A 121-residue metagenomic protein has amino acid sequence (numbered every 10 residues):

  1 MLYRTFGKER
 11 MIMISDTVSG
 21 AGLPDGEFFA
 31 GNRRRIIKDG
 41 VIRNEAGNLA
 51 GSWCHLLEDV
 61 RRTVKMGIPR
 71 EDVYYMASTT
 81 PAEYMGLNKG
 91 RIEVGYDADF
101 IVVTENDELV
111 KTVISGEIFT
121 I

Functional and structural regions predicted by a protein language model:
Y3-Y96, F100-V103: His/Asp/Glu-enriched, well-ordered alpha-helical/loop segment that forms or immediately abuts the divalent-metal
G116-E117: Glycine-centered positions in the ABC transporter ATPase nucleotide-binding domain
T120-I121: Mg2+-dependent phosphoryl-transfer enzymes with acidic/Ser/Thr/Gly-rich catalytic loops
